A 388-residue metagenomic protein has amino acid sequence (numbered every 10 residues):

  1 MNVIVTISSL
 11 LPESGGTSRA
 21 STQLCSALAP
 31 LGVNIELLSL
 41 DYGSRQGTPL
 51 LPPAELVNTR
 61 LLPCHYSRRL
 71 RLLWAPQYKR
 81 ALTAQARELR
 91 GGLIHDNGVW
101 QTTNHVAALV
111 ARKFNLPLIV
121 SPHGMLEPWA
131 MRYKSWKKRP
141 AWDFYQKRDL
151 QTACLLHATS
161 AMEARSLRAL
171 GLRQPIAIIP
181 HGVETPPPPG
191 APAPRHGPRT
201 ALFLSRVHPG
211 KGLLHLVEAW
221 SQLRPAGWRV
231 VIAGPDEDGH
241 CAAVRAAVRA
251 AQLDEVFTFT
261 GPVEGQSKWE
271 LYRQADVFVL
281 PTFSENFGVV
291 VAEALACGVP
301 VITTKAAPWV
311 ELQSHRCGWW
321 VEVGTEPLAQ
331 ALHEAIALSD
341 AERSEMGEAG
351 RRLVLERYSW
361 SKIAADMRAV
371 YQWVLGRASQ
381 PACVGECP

Functional and structural regions predicted by a protein language model:
R19, Q23, R199, F203-Q222 (+1 more regions): A conserved mid-protein helix/loop that constitutes part of the nucleotide-sugar donor-binding site
D41-R45, V183, L204, R229-R245 (+1 more regions): Glycosyltransferase donor-sugar binding loop
K113, L126, K138-L155: Membrane-proximal helix-turn-helix segments that form the acceptor-binding/catalytic region of lipid-linked
L150-P175, V183-T185: A short, active-site helix/loop in glycosyltransferases that binds the activated sugar's phosphate group
P262-V263, E270-A275: Short alpha-helical donor nucleotide-sugar binding micro-motif in glycosyltransferases
F283: Aromatic "clamp/platform" in nucleotide-sugar-dependent glycosyltransferases that forms part of the donor/acceptor
P300-T304: Short hydrophobic beta-strand element within catalytic cores of glycosyltransferases and related nucleotide-activated
W319-E326, H333-D340: Conserved acidic donor-binding segment of nucleotide-sugar-dependent glycosyltransferases
